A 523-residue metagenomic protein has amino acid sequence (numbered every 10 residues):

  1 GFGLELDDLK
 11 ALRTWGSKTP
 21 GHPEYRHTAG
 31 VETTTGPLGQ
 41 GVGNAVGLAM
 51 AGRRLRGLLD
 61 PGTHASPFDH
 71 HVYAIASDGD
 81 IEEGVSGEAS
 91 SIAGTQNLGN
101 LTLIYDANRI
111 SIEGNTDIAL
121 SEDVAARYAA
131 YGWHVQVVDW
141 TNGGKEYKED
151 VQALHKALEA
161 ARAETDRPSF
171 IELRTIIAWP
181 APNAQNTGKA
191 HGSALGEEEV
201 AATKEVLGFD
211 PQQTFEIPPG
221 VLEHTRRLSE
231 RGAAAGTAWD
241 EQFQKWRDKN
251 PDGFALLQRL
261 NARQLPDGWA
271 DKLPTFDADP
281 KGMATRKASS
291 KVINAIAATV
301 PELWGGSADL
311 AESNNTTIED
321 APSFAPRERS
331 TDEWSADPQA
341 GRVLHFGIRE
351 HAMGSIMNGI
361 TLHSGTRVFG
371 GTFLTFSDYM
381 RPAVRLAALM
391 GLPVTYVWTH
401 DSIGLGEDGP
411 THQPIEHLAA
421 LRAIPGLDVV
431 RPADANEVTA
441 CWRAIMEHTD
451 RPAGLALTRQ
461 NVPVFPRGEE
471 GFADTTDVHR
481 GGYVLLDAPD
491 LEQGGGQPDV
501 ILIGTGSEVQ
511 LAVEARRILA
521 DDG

Functional and structural regions predicted by a protein language model:
G1-Y73, T225-A456, N461-P463: Thiamine diphosphate
H27, V31-R227, L427-G523: Glycine-rich ThDP/TPP pyrophosphate-binding loop and its adjacent helix/strand module within ThDP-dependent enzymes
